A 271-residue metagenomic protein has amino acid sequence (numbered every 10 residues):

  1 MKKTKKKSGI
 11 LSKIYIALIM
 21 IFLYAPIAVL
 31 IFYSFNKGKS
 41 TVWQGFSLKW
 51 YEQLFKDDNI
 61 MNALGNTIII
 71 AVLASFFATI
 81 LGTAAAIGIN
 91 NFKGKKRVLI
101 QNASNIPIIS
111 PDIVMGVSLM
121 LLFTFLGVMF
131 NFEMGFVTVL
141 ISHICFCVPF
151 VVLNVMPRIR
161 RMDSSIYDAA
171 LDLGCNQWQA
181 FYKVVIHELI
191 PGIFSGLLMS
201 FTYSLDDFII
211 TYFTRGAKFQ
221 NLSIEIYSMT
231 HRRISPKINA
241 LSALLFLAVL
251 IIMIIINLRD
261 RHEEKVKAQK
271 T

Functional and structural regions predicted by a protein language model:
K2-G9, L73-S104, T124-F125, F181 (+1 more regions): Transmembrane-helix boundary motif in ABC transporter permease subunits
K2-Y15, M156-L171, C175-V184, N239-T271: C-terminal transmembrane helix and the adjacent membrane-cytosol boundary/short C-terminal tail of inner/organellar
T4, A25-D58, Y212-A217, T271: Short membrane-interfacial helix/loop motifs at transmembrane-helix boundaries
T4-S8, Y51-N59, L205-H262: Interhelical loop and adjacent transmembrane-helix boundary motif in polytopic membrane transport permeases
Y15-I27, V152-V155, M162-S164, Q177-D206: Transmembrane alpha-helices
I27-K39, V151, G192-Y227: Non-cytoplasmic
S40-T41, L48, K96-R97, I113-F146 (+2 more regions): Membrane-interfacial helix termini and adjacent extracytoplasmic/periplasmic loops of multi-pass transporters
N62-T67, T124-F150, G192, L197 (+1 more regions): Loop-to-helix entry region at the N-terminal start of transmembrane alpha-helices in multi-pass membrane transporters
